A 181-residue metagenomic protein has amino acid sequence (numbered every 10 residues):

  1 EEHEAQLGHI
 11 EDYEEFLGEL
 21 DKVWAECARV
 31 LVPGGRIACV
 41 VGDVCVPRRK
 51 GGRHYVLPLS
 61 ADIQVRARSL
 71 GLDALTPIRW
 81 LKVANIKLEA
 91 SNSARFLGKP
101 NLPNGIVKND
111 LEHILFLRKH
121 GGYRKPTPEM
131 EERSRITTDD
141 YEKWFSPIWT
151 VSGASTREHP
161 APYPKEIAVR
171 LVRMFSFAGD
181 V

Functional and structural regions predicted by a protein language model:
E1-V181: Core catalytic lobe of class I
